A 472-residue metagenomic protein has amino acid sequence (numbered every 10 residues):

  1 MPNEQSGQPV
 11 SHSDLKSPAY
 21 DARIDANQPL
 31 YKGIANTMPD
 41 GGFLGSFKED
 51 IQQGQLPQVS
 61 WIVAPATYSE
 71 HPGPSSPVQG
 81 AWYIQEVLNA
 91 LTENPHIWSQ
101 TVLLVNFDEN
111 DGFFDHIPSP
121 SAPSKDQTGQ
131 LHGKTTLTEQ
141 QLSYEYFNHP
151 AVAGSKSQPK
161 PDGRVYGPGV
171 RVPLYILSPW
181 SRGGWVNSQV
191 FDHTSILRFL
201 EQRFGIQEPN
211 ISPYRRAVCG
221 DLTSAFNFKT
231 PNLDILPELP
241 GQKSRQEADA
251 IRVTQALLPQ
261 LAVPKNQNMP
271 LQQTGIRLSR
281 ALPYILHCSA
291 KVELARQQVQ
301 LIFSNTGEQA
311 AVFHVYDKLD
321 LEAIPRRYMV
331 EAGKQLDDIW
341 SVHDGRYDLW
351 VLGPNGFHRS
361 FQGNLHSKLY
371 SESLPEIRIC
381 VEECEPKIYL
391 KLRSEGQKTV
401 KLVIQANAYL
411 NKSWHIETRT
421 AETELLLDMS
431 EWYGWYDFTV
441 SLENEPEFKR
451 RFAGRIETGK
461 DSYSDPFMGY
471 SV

Functional and structural regions predicted by a protein language model:
M1-V472: N-terminal pro-sequences and low-complexity stem/linker regions of secreted or lumenal proteins
